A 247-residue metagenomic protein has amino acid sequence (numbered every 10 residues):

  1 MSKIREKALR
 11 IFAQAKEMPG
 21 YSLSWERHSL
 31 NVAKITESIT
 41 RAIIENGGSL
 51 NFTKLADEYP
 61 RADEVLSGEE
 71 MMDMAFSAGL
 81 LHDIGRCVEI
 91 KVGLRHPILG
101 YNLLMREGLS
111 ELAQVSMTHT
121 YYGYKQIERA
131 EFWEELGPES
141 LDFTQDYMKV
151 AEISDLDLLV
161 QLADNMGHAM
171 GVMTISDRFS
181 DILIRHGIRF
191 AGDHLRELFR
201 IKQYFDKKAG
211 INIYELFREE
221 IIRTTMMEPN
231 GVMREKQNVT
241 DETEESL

Functional and structural regions predicted by a protein language model:
M1-K7, S29: Conserved N-terminal diphosphate/IPP-binding helix and adjacent helical/loop segment of trans-prenyltransferase domains
R5, Q114-V115, V172: Short linear sequence motifs
R5-A8, L109, S176: Alpha-helix initiation and N-capping motif
E6-S22: Generic N-terminal amphipathic, Lys/Arg-enriched alpha-helix
E17-E70, L81, E107, E128 (+1 more regions): Divalent metal-dependent phosphate-bond-processing catalytic cores, especially two-metal-ion Mg2+/Mn2+ enzymes that act
V32, Y59, E69-E107, A113-Y124 (+1 more regions): His-Asp-centered metal-binding catalytic motifs of divalent-metal-dependent phosphohydrolases/nucleases
